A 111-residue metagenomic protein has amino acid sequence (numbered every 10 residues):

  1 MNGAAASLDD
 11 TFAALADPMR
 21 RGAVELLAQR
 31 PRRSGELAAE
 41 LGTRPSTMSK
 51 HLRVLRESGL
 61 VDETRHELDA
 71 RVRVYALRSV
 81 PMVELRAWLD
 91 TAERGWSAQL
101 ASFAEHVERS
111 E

Functional and structural regions predicted by a protein language model:
N2-A5, E25, V80-E111: Amphipathic alpha-helical dimerization/coiled-coil segments that flank or bridge DNA-binding/regulatory modules
A6-T47, V72-V83: N-terminal helix-turn-helix DNA-binding core of bacterial DNA-binding proteins
R33, V61, A104-E108: Charge-dense, helix-prone N-terminal extensions
E36, E57-A76: Beta-hairpin "wing" of winged helix-turn-helix
H51: Residues within the DNA-recognition helix of helix-turn-helix
V54: Alpha-helical DNA-recognition elements
